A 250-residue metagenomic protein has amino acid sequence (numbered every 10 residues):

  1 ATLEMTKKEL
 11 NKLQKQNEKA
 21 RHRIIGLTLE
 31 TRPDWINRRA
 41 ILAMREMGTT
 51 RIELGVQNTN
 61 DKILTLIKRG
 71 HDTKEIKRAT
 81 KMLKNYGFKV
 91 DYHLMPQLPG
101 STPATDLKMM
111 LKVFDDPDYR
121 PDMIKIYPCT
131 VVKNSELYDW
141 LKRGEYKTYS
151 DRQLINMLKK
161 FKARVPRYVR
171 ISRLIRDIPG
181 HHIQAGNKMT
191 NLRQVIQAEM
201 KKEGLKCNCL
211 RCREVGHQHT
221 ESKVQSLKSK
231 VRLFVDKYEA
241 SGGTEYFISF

Functional and structural regions predicted by a protein language model:
A1-K89, M95-R152, N156: Conserved non-cysteine loop/helix-boundary elements of the Radical SAM core domain that shape
T2-M5, H219-K228: Intrinsic disorder/low-complexity segments
P33, N37, G180, T220-S222: Low-complexity, compositionally biased segments
H93, I124, I171, L227-S229: Intrinsically disordered low-complexity regions specifically enriched for long asparagine
E145-T220, S229-F250: C-terminal accessory regions of radical SAM enzymes
